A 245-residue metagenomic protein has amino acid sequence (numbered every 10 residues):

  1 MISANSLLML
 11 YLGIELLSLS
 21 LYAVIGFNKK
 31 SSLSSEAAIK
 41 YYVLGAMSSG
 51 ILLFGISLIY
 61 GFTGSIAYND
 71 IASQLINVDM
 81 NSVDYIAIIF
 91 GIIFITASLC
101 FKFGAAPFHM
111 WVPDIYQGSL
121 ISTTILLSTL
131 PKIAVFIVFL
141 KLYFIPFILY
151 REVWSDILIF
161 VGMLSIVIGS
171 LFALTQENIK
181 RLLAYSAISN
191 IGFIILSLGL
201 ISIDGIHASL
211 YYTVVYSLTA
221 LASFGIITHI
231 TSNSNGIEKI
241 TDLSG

Functional and structural regions predicted by a protein language model:
M1-G245: Alpha-helical transmembrane segments of multi-pass membrane proteins predominantly involved in bioenergetics
